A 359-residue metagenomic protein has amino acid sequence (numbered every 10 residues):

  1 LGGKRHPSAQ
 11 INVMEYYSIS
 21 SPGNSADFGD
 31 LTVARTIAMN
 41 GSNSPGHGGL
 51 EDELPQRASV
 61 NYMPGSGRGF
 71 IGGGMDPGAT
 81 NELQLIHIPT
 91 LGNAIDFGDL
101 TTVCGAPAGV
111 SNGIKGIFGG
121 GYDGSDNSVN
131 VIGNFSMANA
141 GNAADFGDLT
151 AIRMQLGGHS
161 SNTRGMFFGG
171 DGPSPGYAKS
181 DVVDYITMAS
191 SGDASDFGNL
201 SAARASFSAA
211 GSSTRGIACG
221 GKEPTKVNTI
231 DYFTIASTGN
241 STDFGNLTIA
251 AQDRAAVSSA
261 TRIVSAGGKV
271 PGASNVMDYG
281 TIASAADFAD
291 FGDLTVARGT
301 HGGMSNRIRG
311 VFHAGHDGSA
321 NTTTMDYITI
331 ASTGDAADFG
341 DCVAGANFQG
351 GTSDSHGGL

Functional and structural regions predicted by a protein language model:
L1-L359: Polar, enzyme-active/binding microenvironments
